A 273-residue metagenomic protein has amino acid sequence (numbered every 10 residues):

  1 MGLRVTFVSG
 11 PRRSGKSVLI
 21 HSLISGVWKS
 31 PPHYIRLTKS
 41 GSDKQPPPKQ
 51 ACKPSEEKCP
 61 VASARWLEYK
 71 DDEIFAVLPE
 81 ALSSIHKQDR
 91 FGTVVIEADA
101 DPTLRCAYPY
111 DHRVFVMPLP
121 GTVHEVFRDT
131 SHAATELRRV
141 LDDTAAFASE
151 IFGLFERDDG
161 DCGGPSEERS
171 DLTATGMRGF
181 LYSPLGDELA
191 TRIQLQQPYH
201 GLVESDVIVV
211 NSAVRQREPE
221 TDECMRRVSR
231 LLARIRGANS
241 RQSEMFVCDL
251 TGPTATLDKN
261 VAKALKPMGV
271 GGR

Functional and structural regions predicted by a protein language model:
G2-V5: Pre-Walker A (Motif I) flank of P-loop NTPase domains
V8: Hydrophobic anchor at the beta1->P-loop junction of P-loop NTPases
P11, S17-A76, T103: N-terminal phosphate/diphosphate-binding loop that engages ATP/GTP or pyrophosphate donors across diverse enzyme folds
R36-T38, S243-P253: Beta-strand->loop->alpha-helix junctions that form or flank phosphate-binding loops in nucleotide-handling enzymes
P46-I85, R138, D143, F147 (+3 more regions): P-loop/Walker-type NTP enzyme "switch/lid" segment
E68-Y110: Phosphate-binding/switch loop-helix module in NTP-utilizing enzymes
Q88, D99-S240, T256-D258: Conserved catalytic-core segment of NTP-binding enzymes
T256-R273: Short, surface-exposed amphipathic charged segments that create phosphate/polyanion-binding patches used for binding
